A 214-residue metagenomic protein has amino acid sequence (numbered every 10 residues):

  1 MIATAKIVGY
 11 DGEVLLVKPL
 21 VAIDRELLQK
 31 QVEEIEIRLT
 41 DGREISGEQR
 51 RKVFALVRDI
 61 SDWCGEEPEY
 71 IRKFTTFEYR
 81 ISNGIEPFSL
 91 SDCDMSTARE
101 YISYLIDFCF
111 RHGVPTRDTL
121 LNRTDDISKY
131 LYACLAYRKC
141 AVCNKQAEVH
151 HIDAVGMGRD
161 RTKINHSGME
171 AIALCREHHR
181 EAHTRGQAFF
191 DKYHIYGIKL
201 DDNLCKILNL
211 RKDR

Functional and structural regions predicted by a protein language model:
M1-I85: General detector of N-terminal leader/presequence modules that precede the first folded domain
I45, S89-T97, S128-L131, T162-H166: Conserved aromatic-histidine-acidic binding/catalytic patches
F74-D118: Charged, alpha-helical interface segments at or near domain boundaries
D118-Y130, D153-R161: Short Cys/His-rich Zn2+-coordinating modules
D126-H150, E177: Short cysteine-rich loop/turn motifs with clustered Cys
K139-A171, Q187-A188: Histidine-centered nuclease catalytic patch
K163-H166, R180-R214: Polybasic, low-complexity binding patches
E170-H178: Cysteine-rich micro-motifs
